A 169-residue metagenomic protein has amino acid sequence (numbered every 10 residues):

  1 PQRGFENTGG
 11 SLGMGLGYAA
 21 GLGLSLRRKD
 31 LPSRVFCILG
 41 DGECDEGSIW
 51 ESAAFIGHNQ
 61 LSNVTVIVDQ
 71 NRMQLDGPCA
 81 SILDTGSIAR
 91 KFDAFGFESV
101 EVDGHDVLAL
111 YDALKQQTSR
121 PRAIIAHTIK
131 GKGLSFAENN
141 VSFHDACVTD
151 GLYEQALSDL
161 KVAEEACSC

Functional and structural regions predicted by a protein language model:
P1-C169: Glycine-rich ThDP/TPP pyrophosphate-binding loop and its adjacent helix/strand module within ThDP-dependent enzymes
